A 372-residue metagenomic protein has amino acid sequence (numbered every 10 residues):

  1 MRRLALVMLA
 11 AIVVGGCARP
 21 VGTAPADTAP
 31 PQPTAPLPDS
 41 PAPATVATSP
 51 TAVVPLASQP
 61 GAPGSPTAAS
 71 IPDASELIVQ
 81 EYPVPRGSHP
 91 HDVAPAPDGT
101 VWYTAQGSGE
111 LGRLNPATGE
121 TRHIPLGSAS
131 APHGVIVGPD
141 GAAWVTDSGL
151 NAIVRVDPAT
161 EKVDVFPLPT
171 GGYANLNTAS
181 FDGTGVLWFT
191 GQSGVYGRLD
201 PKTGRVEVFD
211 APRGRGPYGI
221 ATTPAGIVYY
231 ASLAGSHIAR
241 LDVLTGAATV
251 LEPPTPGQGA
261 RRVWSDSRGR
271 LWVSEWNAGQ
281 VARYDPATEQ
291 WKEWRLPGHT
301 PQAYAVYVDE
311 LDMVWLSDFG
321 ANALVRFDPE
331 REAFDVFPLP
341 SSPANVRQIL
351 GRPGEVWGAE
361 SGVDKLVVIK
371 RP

Functional and structural regions predicted by a protein language model:
V14-G16: C-terminal motif of bacterial Sec signal peptides marking the signal peptidase cleavage site
A18-P20: Bacterial signal peptide processing site
A68-S88: A short helix->beta-strand "capping" segment at the edge of beta-propeller domains
Q80-P83, E120-P125, K162-L168, R205-D210 (+3 more regions): A short beta-strand motif characteristic of beta-propeller blades
R86-D98, S128-D140, G171-T184, R213-A225 (+3 more regions): Beta-rich, blade/repeat-based domains predominating in secreted/periplasmic proteins but also intracellular
V101-G107, A143-G149, L187-S193, Y229-A234 (+3 more regions): Conserved beta-strand positions in repeat-built beta-propeller and related beta-rich domains
N115-G119, D157-E161, D200-G204, D242-G246 (+3 more regions): Short loop/turn segments that connect beta-strands within beta-propeller blades
P343-P372: Blade-level signature of beta-propeller repeat domains, shared across WD40, Kelch, NHL, RCC1 and BNR/Asp-box propellers
